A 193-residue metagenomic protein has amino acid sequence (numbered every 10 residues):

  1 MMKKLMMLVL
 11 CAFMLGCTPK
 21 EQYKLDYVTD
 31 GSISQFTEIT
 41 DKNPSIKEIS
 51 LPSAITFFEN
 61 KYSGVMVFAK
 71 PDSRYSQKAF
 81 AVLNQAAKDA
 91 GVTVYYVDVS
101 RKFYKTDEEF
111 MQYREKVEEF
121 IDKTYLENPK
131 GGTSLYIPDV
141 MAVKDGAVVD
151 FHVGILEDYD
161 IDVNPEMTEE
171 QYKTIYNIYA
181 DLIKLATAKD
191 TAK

Functional and structural regions predicted by a protein language model:
M1-L5: Positively charged n-region of N-terminal signal peptides that target proteins for export
F13-G16: C-terminal motif of bacterial Sec signal peptides marking the signal peptidase cleavage site
K20-K61, N164-K193: N-terminal leader/targeting and pre-domain segments
E59-P71, L83: Short active-site neighborhood of thiol/selenol oxidoreductases, capturing the structured segment around
K61-V65, A90-V94, K144-D145: Loop/turn elements at helix/coil->beta-strand transitions in domains of secreted/extracellular proteins
M66-D72, D162-E169: Second-shell loop/turn segments in exported
Y75-A90: Typically the conserved alpha-helix immediately C-terminal to a functionally engaged Cys/Sec in thioredoxin-like
D98-V149, L156, T174-L182: Thioredoxin-like thiol-disulfide oxidoreductase module
